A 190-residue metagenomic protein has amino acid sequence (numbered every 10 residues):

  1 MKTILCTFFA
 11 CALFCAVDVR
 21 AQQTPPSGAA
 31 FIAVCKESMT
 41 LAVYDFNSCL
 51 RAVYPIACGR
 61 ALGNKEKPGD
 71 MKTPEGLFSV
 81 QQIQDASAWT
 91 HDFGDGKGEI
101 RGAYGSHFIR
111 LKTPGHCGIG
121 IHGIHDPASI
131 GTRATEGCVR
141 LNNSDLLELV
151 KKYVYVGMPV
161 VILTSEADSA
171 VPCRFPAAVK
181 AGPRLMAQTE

Functional and structural regions predicted by a protein language model:
M1-I4: Positively charged n-region of N-terminal signal peptides that target proteins for export
C6-C15: Bacterial N-terminal signal peptides
V17-A21: Sec/Tat signal peptide C-region and signal peptidase I cleavage site
Q22-A29, P68-D70, E75, A86-E190: Exported/periplasmic cell-wall-interacting domains
Q23-L62: A structural motif detector for short, solvent-exposed N-terminal "entry" segments of globular domains
F46-S48, D85-A88: Short, conserved beta-turn/loop elements at beta-strand boundaries and strand-helix junctions
R51-Q82: Electropositive
